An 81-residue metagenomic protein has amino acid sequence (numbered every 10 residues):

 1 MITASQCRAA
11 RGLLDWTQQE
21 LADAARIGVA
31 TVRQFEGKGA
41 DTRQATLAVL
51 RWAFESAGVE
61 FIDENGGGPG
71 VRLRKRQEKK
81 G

Functional and structural regions predicted by a protein language model:
M1-I2: A detector for short, charged/polar N-terminal pre-domain segments
C7-E20, K75-R76, K80: Short basic helix-loop element that most often maps to the first helix and adjoining turn of HTH DNA-binding modules
D15-R33: Short alpha-helical DNA-recognition segment
R26, A45-I62: DNA major-groove recognition helix of helix-turn-helix/homeodomain DNA-binding modules
G39-A45: Short, solvent-exposed alpha-helical "recognition" segments
V59-G81: Helix-turn-helix/homeodomain-like alpha-helical modules used for DNA recognition and transcription-factor dimerization
